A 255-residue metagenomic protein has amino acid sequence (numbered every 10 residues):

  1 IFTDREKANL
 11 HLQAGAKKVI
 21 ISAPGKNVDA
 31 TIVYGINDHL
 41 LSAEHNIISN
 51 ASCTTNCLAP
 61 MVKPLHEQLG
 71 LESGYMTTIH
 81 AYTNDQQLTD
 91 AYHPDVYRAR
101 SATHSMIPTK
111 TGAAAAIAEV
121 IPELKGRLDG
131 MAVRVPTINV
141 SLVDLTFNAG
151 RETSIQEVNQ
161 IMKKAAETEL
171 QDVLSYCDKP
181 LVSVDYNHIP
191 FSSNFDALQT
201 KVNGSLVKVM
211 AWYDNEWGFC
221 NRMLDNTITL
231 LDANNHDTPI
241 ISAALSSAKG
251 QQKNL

Functional and structural regions predicted by a protein language model:
I1-A99, K201, M223-D225, N234-D237: N-terminal Rossmann-like NAD(P) cofactor-binding subdomain of oxidoreductases, focused on the glycine-rich
S49, H104-S105, A211: A short N-terminal beta->alpha junction/helix N-cap motif
N56, T153, W217-G218: A generic structural signal for alpha-helix starts
K63, E119, K163, D225-I228: Generic alpha-helical structural context detector
G70-S73, T78-V207: C-terminal substrate-binding/catalytic lobe of Rossmann-fold NAD(P)-dependent oxidoreductases
P190-L255: NAD(P)-dependent Rossmann-like dehydrogenase/reductase catalytic/cofactor-binding core
